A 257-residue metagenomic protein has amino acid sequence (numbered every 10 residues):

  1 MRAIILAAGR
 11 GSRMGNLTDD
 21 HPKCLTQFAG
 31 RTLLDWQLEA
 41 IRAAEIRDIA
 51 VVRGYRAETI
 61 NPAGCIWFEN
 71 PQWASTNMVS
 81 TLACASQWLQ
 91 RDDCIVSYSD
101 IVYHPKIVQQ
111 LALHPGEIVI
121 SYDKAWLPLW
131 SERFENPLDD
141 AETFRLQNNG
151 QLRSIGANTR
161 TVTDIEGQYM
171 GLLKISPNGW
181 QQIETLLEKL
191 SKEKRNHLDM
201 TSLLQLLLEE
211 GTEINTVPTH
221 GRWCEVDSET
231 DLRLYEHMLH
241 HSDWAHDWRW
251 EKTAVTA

Functional and structural regions predicted by a protein language model:
M1-A3, I155, V162-A257: Conserved alpha/beta core of the MobA/IspD/sugar-nucleotide pyrophosphorylase nucleotidyltransferase superfamily
R2-I5, R13, Q27, R31-V96: Conserved N-terminal catalytic core of the sugar/cofactor nucleotidyltransferase
G9, D100, S228: Active-site glycine-centered loops adjacent to acidic/histidine catalytic or metal-binding residues that shape
D19-C24: Short alpha-helical oligomerization interface
L25, F144-L146, T216: A structural signal for short hydrophobic beta-strand segments in well-ordered beta-sheet cores
Q27, W88, R145, K174-S176 (+1 more regions): Short, well-ordered beta-strand micro-motif
I60-A141: Conserved beta-loop-beta/alpha segment of the NTase-like Rossmann-fold superfamily that binds/positions NTPs
P105-L186, A257: Conserved core of the sugar-phosphate nucleotidyltransferase
